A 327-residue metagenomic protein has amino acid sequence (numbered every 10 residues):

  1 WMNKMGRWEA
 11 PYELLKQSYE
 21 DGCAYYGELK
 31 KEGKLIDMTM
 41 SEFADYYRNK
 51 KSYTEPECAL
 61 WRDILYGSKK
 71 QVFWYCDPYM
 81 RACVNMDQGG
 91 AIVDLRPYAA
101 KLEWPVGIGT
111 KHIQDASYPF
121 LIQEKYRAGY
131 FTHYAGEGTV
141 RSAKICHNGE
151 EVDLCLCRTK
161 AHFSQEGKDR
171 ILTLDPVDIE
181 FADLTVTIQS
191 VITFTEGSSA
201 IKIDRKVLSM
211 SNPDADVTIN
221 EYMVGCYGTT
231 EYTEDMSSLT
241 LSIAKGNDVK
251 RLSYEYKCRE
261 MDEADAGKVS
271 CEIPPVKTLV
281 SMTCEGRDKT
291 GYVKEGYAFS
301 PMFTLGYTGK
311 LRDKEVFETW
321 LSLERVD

Functional and structural regions predicted by a protein language model:
W1-N3, Y26, G107-T110, D175-D178 (+2 more regions): Beta-strand-rich recognition/accessory modules
W1-Q71, P78: C-terminal domain-boundary segment and adjacent tail
R7-A10, R81-C83, A100-V106, V177-I188 (+5 more regions): Short, surface-exposed beta-strand/loop "edge" segments at domain boundaries and coil↔beta transitions
D63-G67, F73, C155-G167, I192-F194 (+1 more regions): Short, exposed beta-strand/loop patches in secreted or surface proteins that constitute
F73-D77, L241-I243, A264: Short acidic-hydrophobic surface loop/beta-edge motif
R81-E180: Acidic-aromatic substrate-binding/catalytic surfaces of carbohydrate-active enzymes
D87, L208-N212, V326: Short solvent-exposed strand-capping/beta-turn motif centered on an Asx-Ser/Thr pair
D94-Y98, V177, A182-I188, E196-G246: Acidic (Asp/Glu-rich), glycine- and aromatic
